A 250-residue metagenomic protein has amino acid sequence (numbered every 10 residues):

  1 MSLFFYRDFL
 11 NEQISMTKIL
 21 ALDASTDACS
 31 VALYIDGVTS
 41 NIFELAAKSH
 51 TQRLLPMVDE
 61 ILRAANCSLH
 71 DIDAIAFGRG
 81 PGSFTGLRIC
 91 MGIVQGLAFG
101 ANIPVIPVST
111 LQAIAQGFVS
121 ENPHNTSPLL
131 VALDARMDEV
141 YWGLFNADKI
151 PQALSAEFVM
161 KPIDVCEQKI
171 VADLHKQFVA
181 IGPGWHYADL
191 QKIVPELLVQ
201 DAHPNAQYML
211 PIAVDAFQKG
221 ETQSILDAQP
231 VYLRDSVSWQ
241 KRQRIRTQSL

Functional and structural regions predicted by a protein language model:
Y6, L10, I14-R79: N-terminal beta-alpha supersecondary unit
L10-S15, S49, P104-P204, Y232 (+1 more regions): Surface "functional belts" at beta-alpha junctions
L45-R53, F84, R88, G92 (+2 more regions): Residues at secondary-structure transition points
R63-H70, A98-V108, P123-H124: Phosphate-handling active-site elements
A76-T110: DPxDG-like acidic metal-binding loop motif
L197-L250: Acyltransferase
